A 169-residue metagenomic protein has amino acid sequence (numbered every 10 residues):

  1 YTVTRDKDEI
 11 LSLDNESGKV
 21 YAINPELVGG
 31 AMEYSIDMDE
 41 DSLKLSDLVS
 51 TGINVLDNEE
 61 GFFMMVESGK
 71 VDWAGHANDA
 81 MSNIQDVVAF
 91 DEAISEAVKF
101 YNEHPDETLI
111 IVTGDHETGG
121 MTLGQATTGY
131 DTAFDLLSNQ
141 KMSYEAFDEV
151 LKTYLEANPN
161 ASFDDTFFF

Functional and structural regions predicted by a protein language model:
Y1-F169: A post-motif C-terminal structural segment
